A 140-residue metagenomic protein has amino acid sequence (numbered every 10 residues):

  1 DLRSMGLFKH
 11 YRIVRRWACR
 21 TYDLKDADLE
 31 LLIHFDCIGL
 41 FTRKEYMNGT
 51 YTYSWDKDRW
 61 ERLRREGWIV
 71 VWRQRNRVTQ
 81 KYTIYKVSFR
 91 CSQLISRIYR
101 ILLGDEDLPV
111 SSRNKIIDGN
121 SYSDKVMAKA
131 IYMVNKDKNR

Functional and structural regions predicted by a protein language model:
D1-E30: Short alpha-helical segments that sit at the start of domains
T21-K25, Q74-R100: Short, cationic-aromatic polyanion-contact patches
E30-C37: Short, locally clustered residues in the helix-turn-helix/winged-helix DNA-binding domain
C37-T50: Short acidic, hydrophobic short linear motifs in intrinsically disordered regions
T50-E66: Short amphipathic alpha-helical interaction segments
R64-R77: A short, conserved structural fragment
F89-V126: Short, amphipathic alpha-helical interaction segments positioned at domain boundaries
S123-R140: N-terminal intrinsically disordered, low-complexity, charged/polar
